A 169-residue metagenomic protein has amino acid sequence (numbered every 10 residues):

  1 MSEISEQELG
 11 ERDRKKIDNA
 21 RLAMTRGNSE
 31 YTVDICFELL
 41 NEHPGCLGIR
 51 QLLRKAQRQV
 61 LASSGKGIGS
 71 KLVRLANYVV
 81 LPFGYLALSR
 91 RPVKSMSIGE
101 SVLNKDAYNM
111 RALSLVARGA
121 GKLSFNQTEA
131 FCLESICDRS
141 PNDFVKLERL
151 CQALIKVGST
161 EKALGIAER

Functional and structural regions predicted by a protein language model:
M1-I17, S63-S89, E100-K105: TPR-adjacent "capping" and linker segments in tetratricopeptide-repeat scaffold/adaptor proteins
Q7-G10, K16, T25, H43 (+6 more regions): Inter-repeat boundary and helix-capping residues of tandem alpha-helical solenoids
G10, R14-I17, F37, Q51 (+4 more regions): TPR/TPR-like alpha-solenoid signature
N19, L53, L81-Y85, I98 (+2 more regions): Structural register within alpha-helical repeat arrays
A23, Q57, Y85-L86, A120 (+1 more regions): Residue at a conserved register position within TPR or TPR-like alpha-solenoid repeats
G27-G65, L103-T128, S140-K146: Short, charge-rich amphipathic alpha-helical segments embedded in non-transmembrane helical bundles/solenoids
